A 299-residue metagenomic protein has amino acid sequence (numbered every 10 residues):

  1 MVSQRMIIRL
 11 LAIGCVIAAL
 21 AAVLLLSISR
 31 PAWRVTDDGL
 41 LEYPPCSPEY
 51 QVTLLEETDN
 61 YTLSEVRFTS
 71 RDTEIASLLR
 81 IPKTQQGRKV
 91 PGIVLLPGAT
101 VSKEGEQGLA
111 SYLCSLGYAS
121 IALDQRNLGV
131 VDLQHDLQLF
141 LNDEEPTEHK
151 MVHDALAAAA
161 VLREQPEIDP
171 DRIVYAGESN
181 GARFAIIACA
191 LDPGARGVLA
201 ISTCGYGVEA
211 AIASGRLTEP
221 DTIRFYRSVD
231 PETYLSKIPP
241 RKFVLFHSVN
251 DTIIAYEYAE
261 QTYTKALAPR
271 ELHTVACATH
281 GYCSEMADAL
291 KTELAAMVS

Functional and structural regions predicted by a protein language model:
M1-A19: N-terminal Sec-pathway targeting helices
P44-G87: N-terminal cap/lid segment of alpha/beta-hydrolase-fold proteins
R88-G98: Short beta-strand element of the alpha/beta-hydrolase
E104-H153, A210-I212, R216: Cap/lid segment of the alpha/beta-hydrolase catalytic domain
L156-P220: Primarily recognizes the serine-hydrolase "nucleophile elbow" in alpha/beta-hydrolase and SGNH/GDSL folds
P231, A255-Y263: Short alpha-helix in the alpha/beta-hydrolase fold that links the catalytic acid
I238-P239, V244-H247, D251: Short beta-strand/loop motif that positions the catalytic acidic residue of the alpha/beta-hydrolase fold
E260-S299: C-terminal catalytic histidine-bearing segment of alpha/beta-hydrolase fold enzymes
